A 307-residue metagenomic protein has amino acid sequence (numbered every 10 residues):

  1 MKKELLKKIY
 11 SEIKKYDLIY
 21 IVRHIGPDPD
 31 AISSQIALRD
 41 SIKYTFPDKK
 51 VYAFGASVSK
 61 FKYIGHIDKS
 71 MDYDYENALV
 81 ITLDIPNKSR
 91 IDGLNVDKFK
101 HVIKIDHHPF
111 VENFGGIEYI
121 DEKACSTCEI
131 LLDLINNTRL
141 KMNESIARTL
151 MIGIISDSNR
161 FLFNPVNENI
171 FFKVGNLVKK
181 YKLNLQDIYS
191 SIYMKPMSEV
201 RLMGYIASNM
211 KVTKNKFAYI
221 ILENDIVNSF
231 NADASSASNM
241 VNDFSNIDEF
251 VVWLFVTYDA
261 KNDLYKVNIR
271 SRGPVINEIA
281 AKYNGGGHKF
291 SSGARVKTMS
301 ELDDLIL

Functional and structural regions predicted by a protein language model:
M1-K7, S89-I91, N95-V102, K123-L131: An acidic intrinsically disordered interaction segment
K2-I25, P29-K62, D72-L79, S156-I306: Hydrophobic helix-and-loop "lid/oligomerization" segment in the mid-to-C-terminal part of catalytic domains
L38-R39, D97-K100, I120-D121, F172: Glycine-rich, phosphate-binding/catalytic loops in enzymes
K50-Y52, H101, E118, K141: Conserved beta-strand segments of alpha/beta enzyme cores
Y63-I117: Active-site cofactor/cluster-binding pocket
D68-D72, I120-K123, S271-R272: Short, hinge-like loop/turn segments at secondary-structure boundaries
Y73-D74, N95-D97, V111-E112, M142-E144 (+3 more regions): Solvent-exposed alpha-helices and their adjacent loops that cap or buttress functional pockets in soluble metabolic
H107-K173: Short alpha-helices
